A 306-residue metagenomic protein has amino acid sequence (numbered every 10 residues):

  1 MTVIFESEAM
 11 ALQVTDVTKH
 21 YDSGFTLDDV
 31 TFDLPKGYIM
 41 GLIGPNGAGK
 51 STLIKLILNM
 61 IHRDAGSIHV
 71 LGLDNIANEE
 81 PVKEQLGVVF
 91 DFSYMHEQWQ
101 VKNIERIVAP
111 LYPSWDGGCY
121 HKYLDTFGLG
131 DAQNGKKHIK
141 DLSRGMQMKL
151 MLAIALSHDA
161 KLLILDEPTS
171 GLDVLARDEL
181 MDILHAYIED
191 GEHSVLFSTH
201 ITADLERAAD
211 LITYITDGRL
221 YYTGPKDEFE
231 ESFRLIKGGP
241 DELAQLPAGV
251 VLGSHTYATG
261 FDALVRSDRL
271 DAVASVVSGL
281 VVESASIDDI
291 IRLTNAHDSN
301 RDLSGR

Functional and structural regions predicted by a protein language model:
T2-F5, G253, Y257-R306: C-terminal coupling/interaction segments
G44-G49: Walker A (P-loop) phosphate-binding loop of ABC-type ATPase nucleotide-binding domains
L58: Helix-to-loop junction immediately C-terminal to a conserved catalytic motif
G66-A77, P81-V82: Conserved ABC transporter NBD signature motif
F90-L150: ABC-family P-loop ATPase nucleotide-binding domains
L163-E167: Catalytic Walker B motif of ABC-type/P-loop ATPase nucleotide-binding domains
M181-S267: ABC transporter nucleotide-binding domain
